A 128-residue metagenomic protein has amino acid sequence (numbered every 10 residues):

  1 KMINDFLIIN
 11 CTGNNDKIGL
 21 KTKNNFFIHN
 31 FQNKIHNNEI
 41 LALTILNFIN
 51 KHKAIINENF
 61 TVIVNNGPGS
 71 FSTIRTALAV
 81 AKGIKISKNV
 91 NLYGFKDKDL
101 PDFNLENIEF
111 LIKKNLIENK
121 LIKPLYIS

Functional and structural regions predicted by a protein language model:
M2-L43, A54, V90-S128: Oxyanion-binding and handling regions
N14, G67-P68: Short glycine-rich anion-binding loops that position phosphate/pyrophosphate groups of nucleotides and phosphorylated
K17, F71-S72: Short acidic/glycine-rich loop or secondary-structure boundary segments that cap or lie
I35, S70-F71: A generic secondary-structure micro-motif detector that highlights 1-2 residue hydrophobic/ambivalent hotspots embedded
I45-T61: Phosphate/pyrophosphate-binding loops at sites that engage ATP/ADP/AMP, CoA/4′-phosphopantetheine, polyphosphate
T61-N66, S72-V90: DPxDG-like acidic metal-binding loop motif
